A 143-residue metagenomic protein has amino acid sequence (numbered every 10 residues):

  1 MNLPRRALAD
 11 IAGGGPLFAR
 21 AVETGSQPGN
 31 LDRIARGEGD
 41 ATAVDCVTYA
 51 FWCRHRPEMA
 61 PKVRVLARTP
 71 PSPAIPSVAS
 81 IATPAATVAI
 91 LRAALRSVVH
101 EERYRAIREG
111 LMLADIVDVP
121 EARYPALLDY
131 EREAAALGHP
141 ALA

Functional and structural regions predicted by a protein language model:
M1-L31: Bilobed "Venus flytrap"/periplasmic-binding protein-like clamshell domains and structurally analogous long
D10, A35, D40-A60: A ligand-binding cleft/hinge motif common to bilobed small-molecule-binding domains
E23, R33, T42-D45, L66: Short, conserved beta-strand edge motifs with alternating hydrophobic and charged residues
H55-L95, R105, E109-Y130: Periplasmic-binding protein-like
Y130-A143: Tryptophan-rich aromatic "cage" segments
